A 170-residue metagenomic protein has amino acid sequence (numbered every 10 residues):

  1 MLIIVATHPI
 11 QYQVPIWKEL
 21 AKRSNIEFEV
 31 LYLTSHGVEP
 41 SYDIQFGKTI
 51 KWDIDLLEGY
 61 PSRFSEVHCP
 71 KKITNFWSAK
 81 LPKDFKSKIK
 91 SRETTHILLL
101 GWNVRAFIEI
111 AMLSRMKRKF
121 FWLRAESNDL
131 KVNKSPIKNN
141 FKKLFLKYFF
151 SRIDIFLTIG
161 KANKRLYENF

Functional and structural regions predicted by a protein language model:
M1-F64, I89-E93: N-terminal subdomain of nucleotide-sugar transferases
Q11-V14, S78-K80, H96-K117, L123-A125: An aromatic- and histidine-rich active-site surface loop
S24, R92, M116-K119, R152: Helix C-cap/helix->beta junction micro-motif
L31-L33, R124, I159: Generic beta-sheet signal
D55-K83, L100, I137: A short, charged, and often flexible helix/loop element on the N-terminal side of the glycosyltransferase catalytic
F120-W122, N128-R152: Nucleotide-sugar donor phosphate/pyrophosphate-binding loop at the beta->alpha transition of glycosyltransferases
I153-G160: A short beta-strand/loop micro-motif in the catalytic core of glycosyltransferases that engages the nucleotide-sugar
K164-F170: Helix-loop-beta element that forms the nucleotide-linked donor phosphate-binding surface in glycosyltransferases
